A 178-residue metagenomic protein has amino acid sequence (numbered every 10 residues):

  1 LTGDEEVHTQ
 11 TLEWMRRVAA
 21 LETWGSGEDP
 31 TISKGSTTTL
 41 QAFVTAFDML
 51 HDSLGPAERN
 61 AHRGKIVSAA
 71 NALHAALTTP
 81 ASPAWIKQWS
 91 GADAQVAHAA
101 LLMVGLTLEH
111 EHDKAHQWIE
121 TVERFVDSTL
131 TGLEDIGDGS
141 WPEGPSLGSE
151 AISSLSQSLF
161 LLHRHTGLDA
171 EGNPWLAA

Functional and structural regions predicted by a protein language model:
L1-A178: Aromatic-lined, polymer-binding surfaces characteristic of secreted/periplasmic polysaccharide-degrading enzymes
